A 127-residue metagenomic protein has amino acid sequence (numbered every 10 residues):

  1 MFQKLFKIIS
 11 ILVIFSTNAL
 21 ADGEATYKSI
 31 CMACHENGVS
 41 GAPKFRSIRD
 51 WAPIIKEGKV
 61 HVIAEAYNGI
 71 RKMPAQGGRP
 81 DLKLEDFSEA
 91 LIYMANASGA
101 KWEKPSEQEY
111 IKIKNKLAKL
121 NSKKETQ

Functional and structural regions predicted by a protein language model:
F2-I14: Sec-dependent signal peptide recognition, specifically the positively charged N-region followed immediately by
S16-N18: N-terminal signal peptide c-region/cleavage motif recognized by signal peptidases
L20-E24: Boundary of Sec targeting at the N-terminus
A25, V60, A64, S88-I92: Solvent-exposed, polar/charged alpha-helical surfaces in well-ordered, non-transmembrane soluble domains, broadly
Y27-N37, A90, M94: The canonical Cys-X-X-Cys-His
A33-A64, P74-G77: Gly/Gly-Pro-rich "capping" loops immediately C-terminal to redox-active cysteine motifs in periplasmic/lumenal
I70: Short, surface-exposed glycine/acidic/tryptophan-bearing loops
G77-Q127: Flexible coil segments in periplasmic/lumen-exposed cytochrome c-class electron-transfer proteins
